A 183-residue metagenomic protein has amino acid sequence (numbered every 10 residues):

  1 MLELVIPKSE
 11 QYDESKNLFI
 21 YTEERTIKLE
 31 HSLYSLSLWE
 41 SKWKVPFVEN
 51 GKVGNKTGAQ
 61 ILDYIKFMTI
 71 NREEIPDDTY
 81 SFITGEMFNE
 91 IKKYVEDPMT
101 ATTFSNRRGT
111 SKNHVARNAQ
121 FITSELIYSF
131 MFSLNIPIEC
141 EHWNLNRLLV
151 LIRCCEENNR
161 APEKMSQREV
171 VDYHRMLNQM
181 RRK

Functional and structural regions predicted by a protein language model:
M1-K52, E73, D78-K164: An amphipathic, hydrophobic-aromatic interaction surface with interspersed Lys/Arg that forms lipid/phosphate-bearing
Q60-F67: A short, structured beta-strand/loop element
M165-K183: Long, intrinsically disordered, low-complexity Ser/Thr/Pro-rich regulatory/activation regions of nuclear proteins
